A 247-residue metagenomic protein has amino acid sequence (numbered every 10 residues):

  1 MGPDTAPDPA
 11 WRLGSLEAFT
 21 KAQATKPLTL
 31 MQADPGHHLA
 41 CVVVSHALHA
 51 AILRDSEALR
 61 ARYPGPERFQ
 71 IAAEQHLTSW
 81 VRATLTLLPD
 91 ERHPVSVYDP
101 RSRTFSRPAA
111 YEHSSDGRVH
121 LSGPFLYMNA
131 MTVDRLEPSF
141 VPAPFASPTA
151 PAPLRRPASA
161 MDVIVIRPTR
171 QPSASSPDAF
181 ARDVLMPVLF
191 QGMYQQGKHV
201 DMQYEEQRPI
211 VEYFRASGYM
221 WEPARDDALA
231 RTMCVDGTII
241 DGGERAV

Functional and structural regions predicted by a protein language model:
M1-V133: Catalytic core of DAGKc-family lipid kinases
A51-E57, Y98, P138-P144, A174-A179: A short secondary-structure junction signal
H120, V141-V247: ATP/nucleoside-binding phosphotransfer catalytic cores, i.e., glycine-rich phosphate-binding loops
M131-S139, T169: Phosphate-binding core of ATP-grasp and ATP-grasp-like enzymes
